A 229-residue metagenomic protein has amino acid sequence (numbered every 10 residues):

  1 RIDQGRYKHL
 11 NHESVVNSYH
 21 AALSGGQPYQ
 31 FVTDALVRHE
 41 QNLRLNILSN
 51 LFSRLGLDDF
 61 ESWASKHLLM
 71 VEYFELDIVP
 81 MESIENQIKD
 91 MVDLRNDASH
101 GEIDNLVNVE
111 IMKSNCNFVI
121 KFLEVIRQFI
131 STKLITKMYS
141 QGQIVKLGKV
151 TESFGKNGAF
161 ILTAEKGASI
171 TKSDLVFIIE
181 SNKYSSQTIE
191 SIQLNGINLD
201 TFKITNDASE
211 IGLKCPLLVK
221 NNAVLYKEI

Functional and structural regions predicted by a protein language model:
R1-D77: Helix-loop junctions and short alpha-helical segments
Q4, L76, E82-S83, G196-N198 (+1 more regions): Sparse, context-dependent recognition of short Cys/His-centered cofactor- or disulfide-binding micro-motifs
G5-R6, L10, T136-G142: Noncatalytic linker/hinge segments flanking ATPase motor cores
R38-L48, V107-N108, M112, G167-I170: N-terminal short leaders/motifs
S49-D97, N105, V109-Q141: Amphipathic, Lys/Arg-enriched alpha-helical patches that create a basic surface for binding polyanionic ligands
H100: Histidine-centered active-site/metal-ligand motif
G142-I170, L175-I229: Beta-strand/loop-dominated core regions that host nucleotide or nucleotide-derived cofactor-binding catalytic loops
